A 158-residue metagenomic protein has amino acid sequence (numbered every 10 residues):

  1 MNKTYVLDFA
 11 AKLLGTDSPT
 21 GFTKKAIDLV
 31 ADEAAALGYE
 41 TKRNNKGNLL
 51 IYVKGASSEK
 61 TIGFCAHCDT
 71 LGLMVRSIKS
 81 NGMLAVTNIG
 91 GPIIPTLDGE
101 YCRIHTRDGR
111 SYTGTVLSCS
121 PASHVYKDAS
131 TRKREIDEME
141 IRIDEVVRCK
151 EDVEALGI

Functional and structural regions predicted by a protein language model:
M1-I158: N-terminal hydrophobic/helix-forming segments and targeting peptides
